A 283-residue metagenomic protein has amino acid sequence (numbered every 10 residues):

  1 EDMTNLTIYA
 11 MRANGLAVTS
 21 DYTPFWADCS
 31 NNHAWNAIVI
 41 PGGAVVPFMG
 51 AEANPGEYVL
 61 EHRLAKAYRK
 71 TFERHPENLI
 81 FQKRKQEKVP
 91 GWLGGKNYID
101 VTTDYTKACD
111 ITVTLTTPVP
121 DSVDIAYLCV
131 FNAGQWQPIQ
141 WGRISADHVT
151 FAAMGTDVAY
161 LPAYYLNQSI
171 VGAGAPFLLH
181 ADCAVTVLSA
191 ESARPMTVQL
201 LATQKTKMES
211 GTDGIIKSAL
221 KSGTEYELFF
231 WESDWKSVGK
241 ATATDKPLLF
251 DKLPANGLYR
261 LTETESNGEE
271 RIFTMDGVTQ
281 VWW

Functional and structural regions predicted by a protein language model:
D2-E87: Hydrophobic/aromatic-rich core segments of domains that either
P41, A146-I170, L248-R260, T264-E265: Short Pro-Gly-centered beta-turn/loop motif in secreted/extracellular proteins
Q82-C109: Beta-strand-rich domain onsets/edges
C109-V119, S210-S218: A short, amphipathic beta-strand motif
P118-Q135, A219-D234: Short, ordered, surface-exposed loop/turn motifs in non-cytosolic proteins
A133-H148, D234-D245: Short, acidic Ser/Thr/Gly-rich low-complexity loop/linker segments typical of extracellular and cell-surface proteins
Y165-P195, E265-W283: Structured interaction patches on ligand/partner-binding surfaces of diverse proteins
S189-L228, W283: Compositionally biased low-complexity segments at domain edges in trafficked proteins and select soluble regulators
